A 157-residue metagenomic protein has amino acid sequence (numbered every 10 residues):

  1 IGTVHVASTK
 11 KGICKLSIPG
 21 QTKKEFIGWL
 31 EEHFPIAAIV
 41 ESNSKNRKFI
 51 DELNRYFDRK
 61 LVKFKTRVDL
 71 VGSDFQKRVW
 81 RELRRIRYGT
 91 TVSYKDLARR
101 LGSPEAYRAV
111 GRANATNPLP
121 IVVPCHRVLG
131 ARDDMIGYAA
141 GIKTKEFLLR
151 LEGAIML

Functional and structural regions predicted by a protein language model:
I1-E105, L151-L157: Basic nucleic-acid-binding alpha-helical/helix-turn surface characteristic of O6-alkylguanine DNA
V4, T91, P104, A113 (+3 more regions): Gly/Ser/Thr-rich beta-alpha loop segments that engage phosphate groups in nucleotides
T22, A131-L157: …primarily DNA-binding HTH/wHTH and HhH modules…
G28, G111, E146: Active-site phosphate/pyrophosphate- and oxyanion-stabilizing loops and adjacent acidic/basic residues in soluble
R108-N117: Regulatory, non-catalytic segments
P118-V122: Major-groove DNA-recognition helix of helix-turn-helix-type DNA-binding domains
C125: Short cysteine clusters
V128: Active-site His/Glu-centered metal-binding helix of metallohydrolases
